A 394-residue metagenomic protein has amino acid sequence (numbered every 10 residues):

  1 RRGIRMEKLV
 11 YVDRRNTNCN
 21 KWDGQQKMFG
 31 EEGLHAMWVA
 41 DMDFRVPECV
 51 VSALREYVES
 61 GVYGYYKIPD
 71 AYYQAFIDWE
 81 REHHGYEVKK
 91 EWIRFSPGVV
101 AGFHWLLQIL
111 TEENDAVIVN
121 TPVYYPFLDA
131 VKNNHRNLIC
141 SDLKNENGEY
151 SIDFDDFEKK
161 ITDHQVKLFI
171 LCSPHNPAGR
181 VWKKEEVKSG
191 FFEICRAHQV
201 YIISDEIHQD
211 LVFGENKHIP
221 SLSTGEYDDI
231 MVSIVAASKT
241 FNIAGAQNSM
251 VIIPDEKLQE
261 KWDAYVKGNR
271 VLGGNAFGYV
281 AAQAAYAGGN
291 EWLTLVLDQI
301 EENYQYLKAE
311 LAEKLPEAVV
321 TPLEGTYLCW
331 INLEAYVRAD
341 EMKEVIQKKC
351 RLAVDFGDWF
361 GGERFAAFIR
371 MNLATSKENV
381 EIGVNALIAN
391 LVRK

Functional and structural regions predicted by a protein language model:
R1-R5: Short, Lys/Arg-enriched N-terminal segments with co-localized hydrophobic residues within the first ~10-30 amino acids
E7-G98, W105, A285-G288, K394: N-terminal small-domain helix-loop-helix segment of the aminotransferase-like
S52-A53, Y227-E301, A309, L391: Conserved core segment of the aminotransferase class I/II
Y63-E193, D210-T224, D228, V232: Conserved core of the PLP fold type I
H198, E215-S238, L258-A264, L352 (+1 more regions): Conserved active-site segment immediately N-terminal to the catalytic lysine that forms the internal aldimine
Q283, I300-K308, V320-L333: Conserved glycine-rich beta-strand-loop-beta hairpin in the small C-terminal domain of fold type I
Y336, V345-A353, F360-K394: PLP-dependent enzyme catalytic core of the Aspartate aminotransferase-like
